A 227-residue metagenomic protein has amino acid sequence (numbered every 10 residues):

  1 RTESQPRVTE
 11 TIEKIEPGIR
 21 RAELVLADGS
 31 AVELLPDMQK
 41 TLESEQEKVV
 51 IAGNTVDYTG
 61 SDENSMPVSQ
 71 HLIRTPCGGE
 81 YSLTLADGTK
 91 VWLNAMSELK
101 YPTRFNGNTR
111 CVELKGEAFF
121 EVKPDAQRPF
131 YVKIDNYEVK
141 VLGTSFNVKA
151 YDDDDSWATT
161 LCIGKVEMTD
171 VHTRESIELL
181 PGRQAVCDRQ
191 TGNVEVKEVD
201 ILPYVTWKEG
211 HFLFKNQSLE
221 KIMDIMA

Functional and structural regions predicted by a protein language model:
R1-A227: A residue-level detector for the "anchor" residue at the start of short, highly conserved motifs
